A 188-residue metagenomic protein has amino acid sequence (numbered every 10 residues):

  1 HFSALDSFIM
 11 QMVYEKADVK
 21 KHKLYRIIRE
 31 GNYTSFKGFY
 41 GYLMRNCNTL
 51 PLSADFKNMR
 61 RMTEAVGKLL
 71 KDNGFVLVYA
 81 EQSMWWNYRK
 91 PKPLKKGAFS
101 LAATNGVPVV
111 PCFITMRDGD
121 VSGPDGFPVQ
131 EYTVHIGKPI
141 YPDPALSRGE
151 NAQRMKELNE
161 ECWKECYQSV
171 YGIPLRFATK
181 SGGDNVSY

Functional and structural regions predicted by a protein language model:
H1-F56: Catalytic core of membrane glycerolipid acyltransferases/transacylases, capturing the structured, soluble-facing
R60-Y188: Non-catalytic C-terminal accessory region of glycerolipid acyltransferases and related lyso-lipid remodeling enzymes
